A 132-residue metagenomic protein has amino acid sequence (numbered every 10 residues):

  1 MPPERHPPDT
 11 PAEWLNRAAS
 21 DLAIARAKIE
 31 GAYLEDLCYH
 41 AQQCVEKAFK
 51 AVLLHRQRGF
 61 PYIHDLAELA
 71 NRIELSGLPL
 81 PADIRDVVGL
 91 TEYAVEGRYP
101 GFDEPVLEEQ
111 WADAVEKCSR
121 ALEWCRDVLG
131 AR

Functional and structural regions predicted by a protein language model:
M1-R132: Terminal alpha-helical segments
